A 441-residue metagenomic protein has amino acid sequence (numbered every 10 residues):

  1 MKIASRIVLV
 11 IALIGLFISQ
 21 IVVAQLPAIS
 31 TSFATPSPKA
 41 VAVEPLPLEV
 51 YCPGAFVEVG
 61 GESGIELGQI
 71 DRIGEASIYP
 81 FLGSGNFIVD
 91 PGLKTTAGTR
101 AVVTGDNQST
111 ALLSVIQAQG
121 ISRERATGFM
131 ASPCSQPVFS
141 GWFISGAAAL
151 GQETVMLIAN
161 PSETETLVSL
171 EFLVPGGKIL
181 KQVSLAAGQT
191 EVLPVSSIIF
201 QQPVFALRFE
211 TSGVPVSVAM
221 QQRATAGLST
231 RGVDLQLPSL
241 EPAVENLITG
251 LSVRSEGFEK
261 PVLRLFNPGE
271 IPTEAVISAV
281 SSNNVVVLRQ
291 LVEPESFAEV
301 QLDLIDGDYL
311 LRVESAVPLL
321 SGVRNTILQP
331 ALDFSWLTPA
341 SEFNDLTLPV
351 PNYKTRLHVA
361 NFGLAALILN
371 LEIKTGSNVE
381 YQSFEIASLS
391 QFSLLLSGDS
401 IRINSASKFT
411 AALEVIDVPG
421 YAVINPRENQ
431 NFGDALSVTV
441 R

Functional and structural regions predicted by a protein language model:
K2-G64, V115-A159, V216-P268, L319-A365 (+1 more regions): Conserved functional hotspot residues at active sites or interaction interfaces
V57-T99: Extracytoplasmic/periplasmic/luminal assembly and interaction segments in envelope/secretory/respiratory proteins
G74-S77, A111, T154, T164-S169 (+10 more regions): Short beta-strand/loop motifs in extracellular/secreted proteins, especially within beta-sandwich accessory domains
F81-G98, P175-A206, N283-L310, G376-S400: Intrinsically disordered, low-complexity Pro/Gly/Ser/Thr-rich segments with frequent PxxP/GP/PP motifs and embedded
L82-N86, P91-A101, D106-A111, I116-S145 (+4 more regions): A general "mature secreted/periplasmic domain" signal
L93-G128, L157, P161-E163, Q189-T230 (+3 more regions): Hydrophobic, ordered structural segments
V155-I179, R264-N284, A360-V379, S407: Short acidic, flexible loop segments centered on an aromatic residue
S239-G307, R312-E314: Long, internal scaffold/assembly segments composed of regular secondary structure
